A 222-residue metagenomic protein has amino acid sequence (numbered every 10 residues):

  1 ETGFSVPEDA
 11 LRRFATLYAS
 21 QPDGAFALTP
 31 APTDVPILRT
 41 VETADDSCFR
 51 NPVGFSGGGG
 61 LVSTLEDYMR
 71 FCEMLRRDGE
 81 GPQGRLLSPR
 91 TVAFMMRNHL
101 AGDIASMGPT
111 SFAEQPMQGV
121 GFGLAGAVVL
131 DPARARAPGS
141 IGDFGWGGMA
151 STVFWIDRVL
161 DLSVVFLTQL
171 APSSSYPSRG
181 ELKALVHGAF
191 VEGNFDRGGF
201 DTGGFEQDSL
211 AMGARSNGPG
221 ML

Functional and structural regions predicted by a protein language model:
E1-P138: Short, surface-exposed loop or secondary-structure junction motifs that flank catalytic or metal-binding residues
L38-V41, T168, E206: Intrinsically disordered, low-complexity regions enriched in polar/acidic and amide residues
R77-Q83, L87-T91, M96-T110, D131 (+2 more regions): Short, gly/Ser/Thr-rich active-site loops of penicillin-recognizing serine hydrolases
S140-F144, E181: Short intrinsically disordered coil segments
D143, A150-V159: Short, surface-exposed beta-strand/loop micro-motifs that present aromatic residues
F154-W155, D161-L170: Short, well-ordered beta-strand elements
